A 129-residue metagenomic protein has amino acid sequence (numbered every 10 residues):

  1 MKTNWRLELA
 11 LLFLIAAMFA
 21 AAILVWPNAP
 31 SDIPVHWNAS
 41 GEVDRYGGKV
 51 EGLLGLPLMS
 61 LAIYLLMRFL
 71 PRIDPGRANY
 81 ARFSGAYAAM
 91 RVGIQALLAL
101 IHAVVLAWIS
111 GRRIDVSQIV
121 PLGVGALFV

Functional and structural regions predicted by a protein language model:
M1-V129: Feature 926 captures the class I aminoacyl-tRNA synthetase adenylation module centered on the KMSKS loop
